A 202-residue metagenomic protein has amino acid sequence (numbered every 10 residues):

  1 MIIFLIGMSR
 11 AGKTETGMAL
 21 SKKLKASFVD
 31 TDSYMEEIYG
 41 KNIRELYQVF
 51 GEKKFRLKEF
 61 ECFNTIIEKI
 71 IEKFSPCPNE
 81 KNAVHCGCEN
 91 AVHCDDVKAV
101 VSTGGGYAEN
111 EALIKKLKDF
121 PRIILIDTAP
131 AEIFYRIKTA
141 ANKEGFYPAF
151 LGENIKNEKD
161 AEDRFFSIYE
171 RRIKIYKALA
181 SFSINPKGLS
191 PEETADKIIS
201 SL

Functional and structural regions predicted by a protein language model:
I3, A19, K23, C77 (+3 more regions): NTP-dependent small-molecule kinase module
M8: P-loop (Walker A) phosphate-binding loop of NTP-binding proteins
A11: ATP-binding Walker
T14: Walker A/P-loop
K22-S33: Post-Walker A helix-loop "phosphate-sensing" segment adjacent to the P-loop in P-loop NTPases
S33-K118, F166: ATP-dependent small-molecule kinase phosphotransfer cores that center on conserved nucleotide phosphate-binding segments
G104-Y107, A129-A131, L189: Short glycine-rich anion-binding loops that position phosphate/pyrophosphate groups of nucleotides and phosphorylated
F120-R171: A glycine- and Lys/Arg-enriched "phosphate-lid" helix/loop adjacent to the NTP-binding pocket of small-molecule kinases
